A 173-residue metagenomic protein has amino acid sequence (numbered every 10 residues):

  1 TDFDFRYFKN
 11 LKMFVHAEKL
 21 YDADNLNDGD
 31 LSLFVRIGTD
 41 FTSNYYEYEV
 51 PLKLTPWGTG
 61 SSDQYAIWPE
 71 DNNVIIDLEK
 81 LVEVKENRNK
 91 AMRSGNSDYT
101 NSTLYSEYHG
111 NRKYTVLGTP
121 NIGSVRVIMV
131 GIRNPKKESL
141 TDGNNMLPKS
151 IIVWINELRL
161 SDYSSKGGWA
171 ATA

Functional and structural regions predicted by a protein language model:
F3-K12, L20-A23, N27-D30: Extended extracellular/luminal ectodomain segments enriched in beta-structured repeat modules
L11-K12, D28-D40, N72-P148: Extracellular beta-strand ligand-recognition surfaces/modules
A17-K19, T39: Beta-strand elements of well-folded, non-transmembrane domains
E47-T59: Solvent-exposed serine/threonine-rich low-complexity stretches and specific carbohydrate-binding patches
I128, I155-L158: Extracellular beta-strand elements of beta-rich domains used for carbohydrate recognition/degradation or cell-matrix
Y163-G168: Solvent-exposed loop/turn segments connecting transmembrane beta-strands in outer-membrane beta-barrel proteins
A171-A173: Hydrophobic, lipid-facing positions within transmembrane beta-strands of outer-membrane proteins
